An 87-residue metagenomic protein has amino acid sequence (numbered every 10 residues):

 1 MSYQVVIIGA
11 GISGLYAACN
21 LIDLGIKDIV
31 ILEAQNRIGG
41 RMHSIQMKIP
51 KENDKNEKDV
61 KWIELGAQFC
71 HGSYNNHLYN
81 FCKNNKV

Functional and structural regions predicted by a protein language model:
M1-S2, Y74: Generic structural signal for short, solvent-exposed loop/turn connectors between secondary structure elements
S2-I31: N-terminal Rossmann-like FAD-binding beta1-loop-alpha1 element of flavoenzymes
G40-L78, C82: Glycine-rich active-site loop/strand segments that organize a redox cofactor
V87: Flexible, surface-exposed loop/gating regions in the mature catalytic domains of secreted/periplasmic hydrolases
